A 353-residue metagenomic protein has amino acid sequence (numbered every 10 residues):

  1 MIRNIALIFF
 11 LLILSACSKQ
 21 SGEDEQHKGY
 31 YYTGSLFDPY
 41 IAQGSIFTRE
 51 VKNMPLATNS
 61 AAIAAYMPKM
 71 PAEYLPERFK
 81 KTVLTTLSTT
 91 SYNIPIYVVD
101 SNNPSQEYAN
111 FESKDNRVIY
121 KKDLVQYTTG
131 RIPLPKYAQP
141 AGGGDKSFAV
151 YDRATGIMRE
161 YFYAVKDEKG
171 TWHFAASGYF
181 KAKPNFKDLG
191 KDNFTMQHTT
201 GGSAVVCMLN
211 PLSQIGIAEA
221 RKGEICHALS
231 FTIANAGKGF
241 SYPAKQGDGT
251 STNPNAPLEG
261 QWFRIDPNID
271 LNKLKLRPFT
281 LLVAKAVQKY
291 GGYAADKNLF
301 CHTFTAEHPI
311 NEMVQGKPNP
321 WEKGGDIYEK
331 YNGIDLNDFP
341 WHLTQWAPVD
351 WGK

Functional and structural regions predicted by a protein language model:
I2-I8: Sec-dependent signal peptide recognition, specifically the positively charged N-region followed immediately by
I13-A16: C-terminal motif of bacterial Sec signal peptides marking the signal peptidase cleavage site
S18-Q20: Bacterial signal peptide processing site
D24-K353: Short, surface-exposed polybasic-aromatic patches that bind anionic ligands, especially phosphate groups
